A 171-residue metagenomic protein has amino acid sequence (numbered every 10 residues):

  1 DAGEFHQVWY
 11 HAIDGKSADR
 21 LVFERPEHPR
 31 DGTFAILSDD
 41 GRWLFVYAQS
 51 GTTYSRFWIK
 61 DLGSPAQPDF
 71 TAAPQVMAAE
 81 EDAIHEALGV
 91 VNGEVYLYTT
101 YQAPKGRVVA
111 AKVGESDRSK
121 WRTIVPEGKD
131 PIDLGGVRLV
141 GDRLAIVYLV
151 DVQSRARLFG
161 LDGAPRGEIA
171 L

Functional and structural regions predicted by a protein language model:
D1-L171: Peripheral, non-catalytic segments that deliver or gate enzyme domains
